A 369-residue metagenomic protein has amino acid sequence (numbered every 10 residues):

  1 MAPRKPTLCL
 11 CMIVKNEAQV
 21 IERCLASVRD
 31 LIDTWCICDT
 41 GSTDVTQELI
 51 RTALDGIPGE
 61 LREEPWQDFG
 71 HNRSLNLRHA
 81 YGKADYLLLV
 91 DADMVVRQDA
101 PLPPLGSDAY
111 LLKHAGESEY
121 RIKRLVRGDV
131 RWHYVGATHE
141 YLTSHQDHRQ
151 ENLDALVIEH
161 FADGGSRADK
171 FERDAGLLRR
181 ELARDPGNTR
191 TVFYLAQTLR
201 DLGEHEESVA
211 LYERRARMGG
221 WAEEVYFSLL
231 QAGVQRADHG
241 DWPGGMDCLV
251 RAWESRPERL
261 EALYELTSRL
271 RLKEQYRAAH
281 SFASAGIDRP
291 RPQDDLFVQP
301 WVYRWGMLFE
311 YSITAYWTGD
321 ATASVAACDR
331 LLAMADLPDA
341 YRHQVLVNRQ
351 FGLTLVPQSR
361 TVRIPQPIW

Functional and structural regions predicted by a protein language model:
M1-S27, W369: N-proximal low-complexity "stem/linker" segments adjacent to membrane-targeting elements
T7, G70-L77, A84-V90, M94-R214 (+2 more regions): Catalytic-site signature of metal-activated, phosphate-bearing donor transferases, centered on the GT-A/GT-A-like
S27, L31, I37-I50, P65-W66: A conserved acidic beta->alpha catalytic loop
E48-L75, H79: Conserved donor nucleotide-binding strand/loop of the catalytic core
P186, G220-E223, P257, R291 (+1 more regions): Short coil turns that delineate tetratricopeptide repeat
Y194, Q231, E265-S268, E310 (+1 more regions): "A position-specific structural signal for the A-helix of alpha-solenoid helical repeats
